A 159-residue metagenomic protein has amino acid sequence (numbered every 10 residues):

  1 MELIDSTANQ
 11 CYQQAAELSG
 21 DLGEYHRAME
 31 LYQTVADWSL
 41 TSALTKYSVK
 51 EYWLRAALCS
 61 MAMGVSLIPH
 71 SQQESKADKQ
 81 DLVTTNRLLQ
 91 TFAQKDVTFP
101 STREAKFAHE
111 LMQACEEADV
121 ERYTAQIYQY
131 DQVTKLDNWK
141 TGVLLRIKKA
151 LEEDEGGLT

Functional and structural regions predicted by a protein language model:
I4-T159: Structured C-terminal portions of repeat-based eukaryotic scaffold domains
